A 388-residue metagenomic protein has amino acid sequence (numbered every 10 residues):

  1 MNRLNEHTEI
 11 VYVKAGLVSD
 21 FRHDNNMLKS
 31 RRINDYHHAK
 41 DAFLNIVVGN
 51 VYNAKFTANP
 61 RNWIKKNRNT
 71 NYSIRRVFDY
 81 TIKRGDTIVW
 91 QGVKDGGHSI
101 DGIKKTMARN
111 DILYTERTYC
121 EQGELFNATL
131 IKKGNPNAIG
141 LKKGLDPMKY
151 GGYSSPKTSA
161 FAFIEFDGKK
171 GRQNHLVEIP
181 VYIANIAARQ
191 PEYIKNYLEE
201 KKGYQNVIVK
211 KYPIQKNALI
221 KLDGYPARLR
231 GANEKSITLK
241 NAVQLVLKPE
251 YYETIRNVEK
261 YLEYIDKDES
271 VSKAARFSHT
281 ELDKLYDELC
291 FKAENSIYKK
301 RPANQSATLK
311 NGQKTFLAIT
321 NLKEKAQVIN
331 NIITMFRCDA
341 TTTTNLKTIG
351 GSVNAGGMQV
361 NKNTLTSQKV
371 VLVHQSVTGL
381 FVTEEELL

Functional and structural regions predicted by a protein language model:
M1-L388: Long, compositionally biased intrinsically disordered regions
